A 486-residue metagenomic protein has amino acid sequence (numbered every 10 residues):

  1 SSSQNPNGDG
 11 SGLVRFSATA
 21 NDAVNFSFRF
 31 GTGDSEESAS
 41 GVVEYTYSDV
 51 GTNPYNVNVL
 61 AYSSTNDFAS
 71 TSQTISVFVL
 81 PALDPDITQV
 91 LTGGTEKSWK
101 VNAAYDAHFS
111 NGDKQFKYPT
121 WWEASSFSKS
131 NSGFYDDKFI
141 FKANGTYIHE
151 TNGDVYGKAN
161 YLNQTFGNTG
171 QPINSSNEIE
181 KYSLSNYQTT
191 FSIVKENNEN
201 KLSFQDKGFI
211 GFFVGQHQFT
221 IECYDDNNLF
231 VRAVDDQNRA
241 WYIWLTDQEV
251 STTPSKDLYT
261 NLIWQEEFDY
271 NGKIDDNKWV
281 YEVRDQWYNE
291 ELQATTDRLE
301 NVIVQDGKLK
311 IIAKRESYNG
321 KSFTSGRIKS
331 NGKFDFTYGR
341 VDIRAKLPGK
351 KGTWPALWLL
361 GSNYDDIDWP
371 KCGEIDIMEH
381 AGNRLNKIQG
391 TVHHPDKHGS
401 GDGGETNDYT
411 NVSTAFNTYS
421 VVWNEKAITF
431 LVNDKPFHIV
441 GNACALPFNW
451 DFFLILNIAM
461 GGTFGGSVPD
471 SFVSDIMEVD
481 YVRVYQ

Functional and structural regions predicted by a protein language model:
Q4-S11: Short, solvent-exposed loop/linker segments at the N-terminal edge of repeated beta-sheet extracellular domains
S11-T19: A short beta-strand segment in extracellular, disulfide-stabilized domains
A18-D34: Change to "...patches in solvent-exposed regions of secreted, membrane-anchored, or virion-exposed structural
S35-N58, Y62: Solvent-exposed segments in extracellular or luminal domains encompassing
P54-S63, Q73-V79, S251-Q486: GH16 jelly-roll
P81-K100, S255-I263: N-terminal helix-cap/turn-to-beta initiation motif at the start of protein domains
V101-N144: Short, solvent-exposed loop/hinge segments that bridge or flank secondary-structure elements
S128-D225: Contiguous, well-ordered beta-strand patches that form the walls/edges of small beta-barrel/beta-sandwich domains
